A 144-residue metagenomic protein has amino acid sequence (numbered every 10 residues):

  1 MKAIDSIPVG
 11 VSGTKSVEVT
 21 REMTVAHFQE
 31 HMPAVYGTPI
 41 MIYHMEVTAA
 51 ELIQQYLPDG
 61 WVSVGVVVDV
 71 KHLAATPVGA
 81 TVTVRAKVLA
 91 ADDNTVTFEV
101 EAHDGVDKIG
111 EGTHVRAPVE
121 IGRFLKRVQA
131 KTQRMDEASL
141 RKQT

Functional and structural regions predicted by a protein language model:
K2-G37: Catalytic strand-loop segment that frames the active site of acyl-thioester-processing enzymes
P8-T14, I40, V67, T81-T83 (+2 more regions): Intrinsic-disorder/low-complexity, polar/charged segments enriched in Ser/Thr/Lys/Arg/Asp/Glu/Gln
S16-T20, K71, T113-A117: Generic structural detector for well-ordered beta-strands
E22-A26, E30-A34, Q55, V62 (+4 more regions): Flexible, active-site-adjacent loop/turn segments at secondary-structure boundaries
A50-T83: Hydrophobic beta-strand-centered segment that forms part of the acyl-chain substrate-binding groove
V78, K87-T144: HotDog/MaoC-like acyl-thioester-processing domains
